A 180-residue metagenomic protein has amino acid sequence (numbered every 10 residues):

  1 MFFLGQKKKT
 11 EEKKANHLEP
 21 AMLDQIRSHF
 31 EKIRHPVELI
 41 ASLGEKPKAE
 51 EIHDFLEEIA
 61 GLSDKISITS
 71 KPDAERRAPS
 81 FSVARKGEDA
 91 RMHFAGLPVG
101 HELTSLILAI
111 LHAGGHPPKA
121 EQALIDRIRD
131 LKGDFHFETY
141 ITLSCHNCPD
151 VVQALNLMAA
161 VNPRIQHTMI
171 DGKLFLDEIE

Functional and structural regions predicted by a protein language model:
M1-K8: N-terminal acidic, proline/glycine-rich, low-complexity intrinsically disordered segments
F2, V83-P118: Non-catalytic, surface beta->alpha helical segment in thiol-disulfide oxidoreductase systems
E11-E12: Acidic, proline-/serine-/threonine-rich low-complexity intrinsically disordered repeat tracts
N16-E58, R129-H167: Local sequence-structure signature of Cys/Sec-based thiol-disulfide redox active-site neighborhoods
A21, P98-H101, D150, L174: Charged, alpha-helix-enriched surfaces in structured cytosolic catalytic cores of large nucleotide-utilizing machines
E57-K86, R164-E180: Thioredoxin-like thiol-disulfide oxidoreductase module
H116-L131: Long, charged amphipathic helices and adjacent flexible linkers at domain junctions
